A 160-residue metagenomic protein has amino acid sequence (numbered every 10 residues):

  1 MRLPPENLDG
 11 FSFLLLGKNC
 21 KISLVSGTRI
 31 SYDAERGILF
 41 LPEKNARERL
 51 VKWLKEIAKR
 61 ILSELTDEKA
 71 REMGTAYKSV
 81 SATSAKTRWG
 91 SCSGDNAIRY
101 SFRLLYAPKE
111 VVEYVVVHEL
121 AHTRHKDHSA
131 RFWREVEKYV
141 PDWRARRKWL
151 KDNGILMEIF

Functional and structural regions predicted by a protein language model:
M1-E113, T123-F160: Active-site-proximal or metal-binding-adjacent scaffold patches in catalytic folds
V116: Walker B beta-strand of ABC/ABC-like P-loop ATPase nucleotide-binding domains, specifically the conserved hydrophobic
E119: Walker B catalytic acidic pair
